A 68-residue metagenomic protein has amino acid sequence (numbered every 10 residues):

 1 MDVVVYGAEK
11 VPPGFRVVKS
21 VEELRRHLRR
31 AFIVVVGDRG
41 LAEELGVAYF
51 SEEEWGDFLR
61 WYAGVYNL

Functional and structural regions predicted by a protein language model:
D2-V3, R39-L68: Ser/Thr/Gly-rich flexible loops in soluble cytosolic domains mediating phosphotransfer, phosphorylation
V4-K10, V35-R39: Structural motif
Y6-R29, S51-E54: A short, well-structured beta->alpha microelement
A31-I33: Conserved nucleotide-sensing/catalytic segment adjacent to the nucleotide-binding pocket in NTP-handling enzymes
